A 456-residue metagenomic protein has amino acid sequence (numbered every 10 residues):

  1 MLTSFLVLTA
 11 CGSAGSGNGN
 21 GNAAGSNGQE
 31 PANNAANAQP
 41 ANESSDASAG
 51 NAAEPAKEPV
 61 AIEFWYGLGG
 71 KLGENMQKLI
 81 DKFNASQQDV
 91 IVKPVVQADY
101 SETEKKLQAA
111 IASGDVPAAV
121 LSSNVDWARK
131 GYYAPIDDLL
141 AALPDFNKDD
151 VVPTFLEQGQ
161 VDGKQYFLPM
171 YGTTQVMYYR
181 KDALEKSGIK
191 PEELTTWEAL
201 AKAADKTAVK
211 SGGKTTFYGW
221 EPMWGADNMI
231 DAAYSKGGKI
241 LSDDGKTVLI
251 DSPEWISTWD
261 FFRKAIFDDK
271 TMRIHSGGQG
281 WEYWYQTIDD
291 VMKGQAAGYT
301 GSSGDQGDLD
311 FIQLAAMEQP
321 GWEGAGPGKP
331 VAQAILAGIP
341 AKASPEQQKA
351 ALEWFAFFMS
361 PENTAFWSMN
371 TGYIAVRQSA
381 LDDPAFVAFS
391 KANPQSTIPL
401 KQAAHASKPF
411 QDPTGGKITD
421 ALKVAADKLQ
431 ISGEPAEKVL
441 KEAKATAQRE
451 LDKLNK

Functional and structural regions predicted by a protein language model:
G25, A32-A36, P40-G50, E185 (+1 more regions): Conserved C-terminal helix/tail region of periplasmic/extracytoplasmic solute-binding proteins
N51-P55, L121-Q175, A315-M317, A385-S390 (+1 more regions): Hinge/lid segment of periplasmic solute-binding proteins
K82-V151, E185-G188, I288-M292, A297-G298 (+1 more regions): Extracytoplasmic "Venus flytrap"/periplasmic binding protein-like
A85-S86, K93, S187, D268 (+1 more regions): Extracytoplasmic/periplasmic substrate-recognition and gating elements
Q108, A118, F146-A183, F217-Y218 (+3 more regions): A structural signal for short loop-to-beta-strand junctions that line the ligand-binding cleft of periplasmic/secreted
Q158, M317, M369-A421, K428: Long, aromatic- and glycine/proline-rich binding clefts that accommodate carbohydrate-like moieties
K164-M170, Q175, E198-V248, E254-W255: Extracytoplasmic/periplasmic solute-binding protein
A203-D205, T247-Q279: Glycine-centered hinge/linker elements that transmit conformational signals in sensory and ligand-binding systems
